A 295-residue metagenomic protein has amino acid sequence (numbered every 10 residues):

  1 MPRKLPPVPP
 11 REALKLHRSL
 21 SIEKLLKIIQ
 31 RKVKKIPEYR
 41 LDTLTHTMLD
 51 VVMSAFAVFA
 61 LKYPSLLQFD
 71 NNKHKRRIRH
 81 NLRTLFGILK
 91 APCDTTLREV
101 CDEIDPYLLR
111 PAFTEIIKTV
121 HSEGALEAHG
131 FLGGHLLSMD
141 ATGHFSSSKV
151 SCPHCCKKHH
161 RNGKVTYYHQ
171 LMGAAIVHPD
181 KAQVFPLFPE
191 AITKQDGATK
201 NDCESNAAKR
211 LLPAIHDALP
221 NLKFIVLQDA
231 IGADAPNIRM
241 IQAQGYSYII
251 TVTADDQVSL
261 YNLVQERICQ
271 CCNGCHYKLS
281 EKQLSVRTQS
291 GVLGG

Functional and structural regions predicted by a protein language model:
M1-R31: Charged, often Cys/His-bearing segments associated with DNA-binding zinc-finger transcription factors
I22-K90: Gly/serine-rich nucleotide phosphate-binding loop at the start of the catalytic core of nucleotide/ADP-ribose-handling
S54, F69, C93, L97 (+5 more regions): Short, conserved catalytic/metal-binding motifs centered on acidic residues
T84-D105: Alpha-helical interaction/regulatory segments in DNA maintenance proteins
R98-K181: Active-site-proximal, Lys/Arg-enriched surface segment that forms a nucleic-acid-binding/basic interface patch
H159-K223: Electropositive, glycine- and tryptophan-enriched low-complexity nucleic-acid-binding patches
A198-S259: Domain-level cores of phosphate- or acyl-group-handling catalytic modules
T253-G295: An anionic, glycine-rich sequence signature occurring as long contiguous blocks
